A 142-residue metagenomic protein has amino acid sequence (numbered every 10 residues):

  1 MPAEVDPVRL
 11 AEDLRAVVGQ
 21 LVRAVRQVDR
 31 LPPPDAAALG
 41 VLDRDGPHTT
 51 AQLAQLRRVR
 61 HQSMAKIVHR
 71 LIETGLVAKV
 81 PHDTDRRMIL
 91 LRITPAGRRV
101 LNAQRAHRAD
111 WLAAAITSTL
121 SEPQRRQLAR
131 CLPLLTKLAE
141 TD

Functional and structural regions predicted by a protein language model:
M1-A36, K137: N-terminal leader segment of winged-helix/HTH proteins
A3, R9, L21, A106-T141: Amphipathic alpha-helical dimerization/coiled-coil segments that flank or bridge DNA-binding/regulatory modules
V17-Q20, A37-D43, R99, R126: Pre-recognition alpha-helix immediately N-terminal to the DNA-recognition helix within helix-turn-helix or winged-helix
V22-S63, R70, T74, L90: N-terminal helix-turn-helix DNA-binding core of bacterial DNA-binding proteins
G40-R44, R105, P133: Short, locally clustered residues in the helix-turn-helix/winged-helix DNA-binding domain
H69-Q127: Charged, amphipathic alpha-helical coiled-coil/dimerization segments
